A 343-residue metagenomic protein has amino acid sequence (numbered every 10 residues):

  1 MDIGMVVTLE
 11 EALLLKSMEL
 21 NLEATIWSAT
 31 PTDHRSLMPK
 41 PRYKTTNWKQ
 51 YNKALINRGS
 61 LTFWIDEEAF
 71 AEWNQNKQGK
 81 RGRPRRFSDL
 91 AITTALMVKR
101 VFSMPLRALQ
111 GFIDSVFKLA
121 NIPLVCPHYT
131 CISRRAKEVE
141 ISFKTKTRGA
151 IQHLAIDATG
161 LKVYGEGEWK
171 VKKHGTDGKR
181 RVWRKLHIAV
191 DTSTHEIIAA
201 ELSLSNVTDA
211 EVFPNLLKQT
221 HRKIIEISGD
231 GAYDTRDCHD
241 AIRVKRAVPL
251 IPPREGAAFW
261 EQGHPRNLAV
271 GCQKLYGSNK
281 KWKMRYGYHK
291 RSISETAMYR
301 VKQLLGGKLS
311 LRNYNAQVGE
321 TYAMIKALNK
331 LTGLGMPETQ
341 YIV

Functional and structural regions predicted by a protein language model:
D2, T8, A12-R81, R86 (+4 more regions): Charged, often Cys/His-bearing segments associated with DNA-binding zinc-finger transcription factors
M5-V6, E11, N315, I325: Short, low-complexity, intrinsically disordered N-terminal modules that encode targeting/processing signals
P31, S36-P41, G231-Q303: Helix-centered, glycine/charged polyanion-binding patches within enzymatic domains that contact phosphate-containing
P39, D89-T93, M97-V101, N279-V343: Basic, amphipathic alpha-helical segments enriched in Lys/Arg and hydrophobic/aromatic residues
W48-Q50, T159, I251: Short polar catalytic/cofactor-binding loops
K77-T93, V101-R107, G111, S115 (+7 more regions): Polybasic low-complexity intrinsically disordered regions
A120-P123, K330: Short arginine-rich
